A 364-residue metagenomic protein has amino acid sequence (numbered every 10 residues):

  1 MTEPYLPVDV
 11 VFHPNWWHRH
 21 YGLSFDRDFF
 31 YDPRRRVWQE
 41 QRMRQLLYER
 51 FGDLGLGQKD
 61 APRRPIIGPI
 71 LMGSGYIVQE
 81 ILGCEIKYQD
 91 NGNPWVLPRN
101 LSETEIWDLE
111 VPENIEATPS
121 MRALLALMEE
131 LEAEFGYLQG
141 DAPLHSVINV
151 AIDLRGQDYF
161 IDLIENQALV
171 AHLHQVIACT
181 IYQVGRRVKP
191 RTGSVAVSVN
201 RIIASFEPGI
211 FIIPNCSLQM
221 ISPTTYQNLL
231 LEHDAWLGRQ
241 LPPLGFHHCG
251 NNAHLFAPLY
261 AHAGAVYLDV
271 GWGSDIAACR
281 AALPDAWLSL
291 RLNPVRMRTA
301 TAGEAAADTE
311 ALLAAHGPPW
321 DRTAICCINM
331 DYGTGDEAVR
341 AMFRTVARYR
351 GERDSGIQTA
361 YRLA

Functional and structural regions predicted by a protein language model:
M1-R36, R42, E49-R50, I67-I70 (+1 more regions): Active-site loop segments of alpha/beta catalytic cores
T2, K59-D60, Q89, N100 (+2 more regions): A generic structural signal for short, solvent-exposed coil/turn residues that cap or connect secondary-structure
R35-I86: Membrane helical hairpin/interfacial module
D90-A126: A gly/proline- and charged-residue-enriched helix-loop-helix capping module
